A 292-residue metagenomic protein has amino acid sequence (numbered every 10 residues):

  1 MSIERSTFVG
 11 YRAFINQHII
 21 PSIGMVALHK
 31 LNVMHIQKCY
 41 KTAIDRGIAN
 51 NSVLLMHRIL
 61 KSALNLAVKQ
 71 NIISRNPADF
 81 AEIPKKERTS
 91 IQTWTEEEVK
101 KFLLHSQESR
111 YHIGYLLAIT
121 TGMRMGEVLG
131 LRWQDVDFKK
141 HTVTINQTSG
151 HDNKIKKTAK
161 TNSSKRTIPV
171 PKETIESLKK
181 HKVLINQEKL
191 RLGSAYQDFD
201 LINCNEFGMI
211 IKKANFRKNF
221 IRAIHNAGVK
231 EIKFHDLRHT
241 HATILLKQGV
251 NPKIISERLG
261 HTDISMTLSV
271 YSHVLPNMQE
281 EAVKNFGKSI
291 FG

Functional and structural regions predicted by a protein language model:
M1-I72, P77, R88, I210-N215 (+1 more regions): N-terminal core-binding DNA-recognition domain of tyrosine site-specific recombinases/integrases
R12, N16, H57-K61, S74 (+7 more regions): Hydrophobic face of alpha-helices
R46, N50, L103-L104, E108-Y111 (+5 more regions): Short, basic (Lys/Arg/His-rich) helix/loop patches that form interaction surfaces in the mid-to-C-terminal regions
N50, L54-M56, K69-L131, F138-K139 (+5 more regions): Basic, Lys/Arg- and aromatic-enriched nucleic-acid-binding interface segment
K85, T89, T93, T148-S149 (+1 more regions): Catalytic-site neighborhood detector that most strongly recognizes the C-terminal catalytic loop/helix of tyrosine
G130-V136, S256-T262, S272: A short, basic/aromatic helix-end/turn motif that makes direct DNA contacts
K140, N153-K180, L184-Q187, A195 (+2 more regions): C-terminal secondary-structure termini that scaffold catalytic or DNA-interacting sites
